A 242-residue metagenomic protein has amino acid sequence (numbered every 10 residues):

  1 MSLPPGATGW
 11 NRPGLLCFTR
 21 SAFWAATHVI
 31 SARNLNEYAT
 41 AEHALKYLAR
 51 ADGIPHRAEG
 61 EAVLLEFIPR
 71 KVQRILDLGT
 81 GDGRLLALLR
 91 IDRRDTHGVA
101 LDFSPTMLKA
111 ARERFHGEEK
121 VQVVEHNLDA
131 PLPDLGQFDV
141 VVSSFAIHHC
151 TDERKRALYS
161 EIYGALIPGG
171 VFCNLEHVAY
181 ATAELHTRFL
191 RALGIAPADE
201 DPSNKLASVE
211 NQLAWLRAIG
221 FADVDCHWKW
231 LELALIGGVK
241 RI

Functional and structural regions predicted by a protein language model:
W24-P69, R84-L85: Conserved class I S-adenosyl-L-methionine
L76, D82-A130: Class I SAM-dependent methyltransferase SAM/SAH-binding core
P133-V141: A short acidic, Gly/Pro-enriched loop at the edge of an enzyme's catalytic core that lines a small-molecule cofactor
S143-I147, L175: Residues lining the SAM
R156-P168: A short glycine-rich, Lys/Arg-flanked "PGG" loop and its adjoining helix->strand segment in the class I
L175-I219, V224-C226: C-terminal alpha-helical "lid/dimerization" subdomain adjacent to the S-adenosyl-L-methionine
I219-I242: Core SAM-dependent methyltransferase catalytic element
